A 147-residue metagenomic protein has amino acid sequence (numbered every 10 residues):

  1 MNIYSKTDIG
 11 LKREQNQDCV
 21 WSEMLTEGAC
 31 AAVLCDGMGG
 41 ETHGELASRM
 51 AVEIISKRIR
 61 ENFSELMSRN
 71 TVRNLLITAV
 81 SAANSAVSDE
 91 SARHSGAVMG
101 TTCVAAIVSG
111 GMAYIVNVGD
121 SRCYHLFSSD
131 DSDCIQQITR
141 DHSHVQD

Functional and structural regions predicted by a protein language model:
M1-D147: PP2C/PPM-type serine/threonine phosphatase catalytic domain
